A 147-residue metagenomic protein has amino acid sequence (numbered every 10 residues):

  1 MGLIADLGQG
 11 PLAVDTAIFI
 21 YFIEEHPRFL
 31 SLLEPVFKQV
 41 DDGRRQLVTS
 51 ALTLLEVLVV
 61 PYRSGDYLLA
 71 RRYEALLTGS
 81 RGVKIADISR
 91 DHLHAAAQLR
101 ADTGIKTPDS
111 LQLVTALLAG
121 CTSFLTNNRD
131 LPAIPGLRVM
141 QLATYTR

Functional and structural regions predicted by a protein language model:
M1-T49, Y62-A75, R129, A143-R147: Short, well-structured N-terminal submotif of metal-dependent ribonuclease cores
G2-L7, E34, V83-L125: Active-site neighborhoods of divalent-metal-dependent phosphate/nucleic-acid chemistry enzymes
G10, D42-R44, G79-S80, G120 (+1 more regions): Structured helix-beta-strand junction loops
I18, T53, H92, Q112 (+1 more regions): Alpha-helix capping/helix-boundary segments
E25-H26, V60, L99, L137: Residue-level signal for well-ordered alpha-helical positions
L68-L69, Y73-A95, R100-T103, P108 (+1 more regions): Short acidic, glycine/proline-enriched helix-loop-strand junctions
